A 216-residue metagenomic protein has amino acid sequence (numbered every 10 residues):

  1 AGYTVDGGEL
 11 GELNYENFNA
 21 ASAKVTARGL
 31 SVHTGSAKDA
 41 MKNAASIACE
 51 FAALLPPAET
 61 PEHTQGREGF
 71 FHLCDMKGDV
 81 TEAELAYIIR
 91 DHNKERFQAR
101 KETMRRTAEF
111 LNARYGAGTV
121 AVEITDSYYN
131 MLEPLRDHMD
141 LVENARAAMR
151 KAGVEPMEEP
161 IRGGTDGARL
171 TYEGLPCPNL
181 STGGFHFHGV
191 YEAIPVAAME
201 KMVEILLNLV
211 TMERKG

Functional and structural regions predicted by a protein language model:
A1-A44: Fold-level recognition of mixed alpha/beta catalytic cores in primary-metabolism enzymes, strongest
A44-G216: Metal-dependent amide/peptide-bond hydrolase catalytic core, centered on the "pita-bread" metallohydrolase fold
